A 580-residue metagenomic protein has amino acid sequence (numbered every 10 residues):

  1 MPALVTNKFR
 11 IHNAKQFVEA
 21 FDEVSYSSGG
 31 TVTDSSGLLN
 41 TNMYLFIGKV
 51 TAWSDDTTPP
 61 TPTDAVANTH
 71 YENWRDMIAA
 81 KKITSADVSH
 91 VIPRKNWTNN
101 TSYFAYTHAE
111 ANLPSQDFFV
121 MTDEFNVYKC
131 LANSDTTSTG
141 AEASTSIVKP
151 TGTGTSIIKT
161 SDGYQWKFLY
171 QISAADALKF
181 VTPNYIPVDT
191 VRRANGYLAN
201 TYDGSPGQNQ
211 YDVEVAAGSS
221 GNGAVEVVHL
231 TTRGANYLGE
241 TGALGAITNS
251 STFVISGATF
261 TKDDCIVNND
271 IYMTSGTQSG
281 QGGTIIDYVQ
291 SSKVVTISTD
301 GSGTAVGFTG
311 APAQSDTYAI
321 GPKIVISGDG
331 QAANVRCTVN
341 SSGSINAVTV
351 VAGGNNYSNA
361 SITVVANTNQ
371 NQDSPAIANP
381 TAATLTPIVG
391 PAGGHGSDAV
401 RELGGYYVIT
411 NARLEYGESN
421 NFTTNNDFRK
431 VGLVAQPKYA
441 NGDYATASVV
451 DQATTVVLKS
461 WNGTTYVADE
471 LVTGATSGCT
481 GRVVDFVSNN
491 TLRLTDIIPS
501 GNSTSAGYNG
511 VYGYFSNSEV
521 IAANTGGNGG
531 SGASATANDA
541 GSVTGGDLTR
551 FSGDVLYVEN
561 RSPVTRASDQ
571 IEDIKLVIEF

Functional and structural regions predicted by a protein language model:
M1-F125, L131-S138, S146-N195, A199 (+8 more regions): Extended assembly-interface regions of large multimeric machines
N126-K129, N133, K293-T299: Short, surface-exposed terminal/edge motifs of secreted or surface/virion proteins that either
D162-F580: Conserved, function-critical positions that sit in or immediately flank catalytic and ligand-binding motifs
